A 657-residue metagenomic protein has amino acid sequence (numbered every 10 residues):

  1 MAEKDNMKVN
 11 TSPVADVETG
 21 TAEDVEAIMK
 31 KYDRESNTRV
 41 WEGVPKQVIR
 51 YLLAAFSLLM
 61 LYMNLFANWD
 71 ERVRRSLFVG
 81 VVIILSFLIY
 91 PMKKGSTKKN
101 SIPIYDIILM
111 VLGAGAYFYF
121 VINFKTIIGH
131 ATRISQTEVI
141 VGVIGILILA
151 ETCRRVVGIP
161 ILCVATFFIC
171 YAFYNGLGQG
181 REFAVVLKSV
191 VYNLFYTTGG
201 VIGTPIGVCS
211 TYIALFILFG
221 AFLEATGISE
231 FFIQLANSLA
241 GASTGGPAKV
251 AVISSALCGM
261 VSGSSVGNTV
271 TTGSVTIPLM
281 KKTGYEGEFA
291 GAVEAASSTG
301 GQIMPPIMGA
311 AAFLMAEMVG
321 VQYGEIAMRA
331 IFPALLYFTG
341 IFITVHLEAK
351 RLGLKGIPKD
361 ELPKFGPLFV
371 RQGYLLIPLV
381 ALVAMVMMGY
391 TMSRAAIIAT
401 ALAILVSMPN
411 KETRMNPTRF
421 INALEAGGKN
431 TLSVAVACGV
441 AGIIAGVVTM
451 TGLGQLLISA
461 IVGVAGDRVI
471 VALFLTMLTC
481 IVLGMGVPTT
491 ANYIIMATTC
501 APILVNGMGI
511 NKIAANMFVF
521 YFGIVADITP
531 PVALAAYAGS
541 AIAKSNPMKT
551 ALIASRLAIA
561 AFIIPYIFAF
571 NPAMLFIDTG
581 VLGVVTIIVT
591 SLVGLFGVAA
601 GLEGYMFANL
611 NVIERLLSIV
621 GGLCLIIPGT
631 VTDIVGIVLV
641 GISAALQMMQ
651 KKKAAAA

Functional and structural regions predicted by a protein language model:
M1-G129, V139-V143: Conserved, well-structured core domains of diverse proteins
A2-Q47, M328-N430, L534-L623, K651-A657: Long, contiguous bundles of hydrophobic transmembrane helices that form the permeation core of multi-pass
T38, M63-N68, Y90-N100, T126-I127 (+5 more regions): Membrane-water interface regions at transmembrane-helix termini and the short interhelical loops of multi-pass membrane
A67-W69, F124-T132, K188, Y192 (+2 more regions): Membrane-interface helix termini and inter-helical loops of multi-pass transporters
Q136-I140, G199-Y212, S238-V252, T283-F289 (+6 more regions): Membrane-interfacial loop-to-helix junctions in multi-pass transporters
E151-V156, P160, V164-R181, L187-E230 (+7 more regions): Core transmembrane alpha-helical segments of multi-pass membrane transporters/permeases
G220-E224, S255-S264, A296-Q302, A445 (+3 more regions): Transmembrane alpha-helix interface/packing and boundary motifs in multi-pass membrane proteins, characterized by
I233-G301, I307, A311-L314, G320 (+2 more regions): Hydrophobic transmembrane alpha-helices that form the pore/transport pathway of multi-pass ion and small-solute
